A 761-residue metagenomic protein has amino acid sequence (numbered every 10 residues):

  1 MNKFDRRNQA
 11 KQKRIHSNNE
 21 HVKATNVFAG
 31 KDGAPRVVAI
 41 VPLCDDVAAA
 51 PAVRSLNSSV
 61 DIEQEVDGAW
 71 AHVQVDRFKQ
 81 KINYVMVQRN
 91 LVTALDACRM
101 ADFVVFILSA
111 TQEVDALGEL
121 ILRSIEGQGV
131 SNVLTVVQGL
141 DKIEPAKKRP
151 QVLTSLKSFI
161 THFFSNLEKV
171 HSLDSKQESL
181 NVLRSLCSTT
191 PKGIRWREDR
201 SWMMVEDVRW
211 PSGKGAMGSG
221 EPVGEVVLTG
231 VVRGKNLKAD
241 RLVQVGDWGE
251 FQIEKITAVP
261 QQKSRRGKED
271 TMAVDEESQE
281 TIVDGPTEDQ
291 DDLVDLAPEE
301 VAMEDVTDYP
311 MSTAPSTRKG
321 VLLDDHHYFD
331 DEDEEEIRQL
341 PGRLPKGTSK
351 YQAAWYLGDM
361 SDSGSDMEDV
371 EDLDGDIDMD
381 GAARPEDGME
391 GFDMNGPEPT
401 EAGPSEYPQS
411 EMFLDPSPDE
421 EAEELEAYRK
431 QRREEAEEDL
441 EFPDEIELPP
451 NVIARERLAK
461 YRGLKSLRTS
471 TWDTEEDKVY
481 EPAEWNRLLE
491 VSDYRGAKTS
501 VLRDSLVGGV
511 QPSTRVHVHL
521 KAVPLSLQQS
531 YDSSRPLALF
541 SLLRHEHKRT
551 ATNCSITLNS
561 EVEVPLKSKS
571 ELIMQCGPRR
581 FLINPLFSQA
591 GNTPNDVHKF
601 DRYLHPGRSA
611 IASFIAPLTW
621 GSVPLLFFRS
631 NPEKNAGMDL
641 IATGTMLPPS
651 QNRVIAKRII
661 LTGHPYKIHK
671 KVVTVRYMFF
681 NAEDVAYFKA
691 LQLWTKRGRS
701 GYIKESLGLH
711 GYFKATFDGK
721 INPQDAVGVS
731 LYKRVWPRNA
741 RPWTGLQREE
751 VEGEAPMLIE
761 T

Functional and structural regions predicted by a protein language model:
M1-M86, R241-L242, I256, K521: Conserved G1/Walker A P-loop phosphate-binding module
K23-V27, R89-A94, L120-R123, L156-K157 (+4 more regions): Eukaryotic intrinsically disordered and solvent-exposed regulatory patches
A39-L43, N83-V87, V104-T111, T135-L140 (+1 more regions): Conserved beta-strand segments of the P-loop GTPase G domain that flank and frequently precede/overlap
V87-Q112, G118-T135: Inter-motif core of Ras-like GTPase G domains
E126-K235, A239-Q244: Canonical P-loop GTPase G-domain recognition
T190-P310, P315: Eukaryote-biased recognition of electropositive, low-complexity segments and basic polyanion/acidic-motif-binding
Q262-K498: Acidic, serine/threonine-rich intrinsically disordered low-complexity regions
T514-T761: Long C-terminal appendages of very large multidomain proteins
